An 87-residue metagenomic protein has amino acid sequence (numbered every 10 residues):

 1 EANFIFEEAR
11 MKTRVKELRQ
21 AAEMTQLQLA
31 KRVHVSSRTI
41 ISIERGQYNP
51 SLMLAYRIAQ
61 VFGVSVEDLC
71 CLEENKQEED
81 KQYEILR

Functional and structural regions predicted by a protein language model:
E1-E7, C71-R87: Short, charged recognition helix plus adjacent turn of helix-turn-helix-like nucleic-acid-binding domains
A9, Q20-A21, N49: Short amphipathic helical patch at the helix-1/turn junction of helix-turn-helix
T13-R32, E84: Short basic helix-loop element that most often maps to the first helix and adjoining turn of HTH DNA-binding modules
L18, L29, L52-L54, L69: Generic leucine side-chain signal with a strong bias for well-ordered alpha-helical environments
L27, R38, E67: Residues within helix-turn-helix
H34, M53-D68: DNA major-groove recognition helix of helix-turn-helix/homeodomain DNA-binding modules
V35-Y48: Recognition helix of helix-turn-helix/homeodomain-like DNA-binding domains that insert into the DNA major groove
R45, V64, C71-E74: Short, conserved catalytic or interaction motifs in soluble domains
